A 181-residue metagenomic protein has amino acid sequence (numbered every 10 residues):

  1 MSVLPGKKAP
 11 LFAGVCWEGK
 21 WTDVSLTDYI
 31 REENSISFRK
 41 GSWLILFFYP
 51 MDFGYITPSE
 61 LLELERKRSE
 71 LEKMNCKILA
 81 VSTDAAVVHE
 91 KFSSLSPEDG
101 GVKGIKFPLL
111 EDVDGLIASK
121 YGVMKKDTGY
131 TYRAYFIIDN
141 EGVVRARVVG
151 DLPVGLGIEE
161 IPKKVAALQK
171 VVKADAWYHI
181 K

Functional and structural regions predicted by a protein language model:
M1-K181: Chalcogenol-based redox active-site neighborhoods
